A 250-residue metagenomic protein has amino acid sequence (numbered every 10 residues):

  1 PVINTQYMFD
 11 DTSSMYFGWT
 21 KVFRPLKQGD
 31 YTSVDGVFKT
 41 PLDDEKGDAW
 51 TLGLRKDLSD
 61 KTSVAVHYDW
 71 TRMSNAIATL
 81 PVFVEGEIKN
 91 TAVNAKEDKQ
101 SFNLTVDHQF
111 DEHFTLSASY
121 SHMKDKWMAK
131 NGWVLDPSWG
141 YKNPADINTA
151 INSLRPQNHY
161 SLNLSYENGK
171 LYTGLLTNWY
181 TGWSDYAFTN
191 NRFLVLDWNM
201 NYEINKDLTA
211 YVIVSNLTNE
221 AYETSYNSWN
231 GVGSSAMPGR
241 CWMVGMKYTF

Functional and structural regions predicted by a protein language model:
P1-F9, W198: Transmembrane beta-barrel strand/turn architecture of Gram-negative outer membrane proteins
M8-V22, D43-S117, S121, K126-M128 (+1 more regions): Membrane-embedded beta-barrel scaffold of Gram-negative outer-membrane proteins
F17, D44-E45, A49-L52, L116 (+1 more regions): Conserved C-terminal beta-signal and adjacent last beta-strands/turns of outer-membrane beta-barrel proteins
F23, S33-V37, Y68, R72 (+4 more regions): Residue-level signal for pocket-adjacent positions within structured domains
G29-T40, A78-T91, W127-A150, T224-S235: Solvent-exposed loop segments that connect transmembrane elements
A65, D69-R72, A92-Y186, T218: Gram-negative outer-membrane beta-barrel transporters
